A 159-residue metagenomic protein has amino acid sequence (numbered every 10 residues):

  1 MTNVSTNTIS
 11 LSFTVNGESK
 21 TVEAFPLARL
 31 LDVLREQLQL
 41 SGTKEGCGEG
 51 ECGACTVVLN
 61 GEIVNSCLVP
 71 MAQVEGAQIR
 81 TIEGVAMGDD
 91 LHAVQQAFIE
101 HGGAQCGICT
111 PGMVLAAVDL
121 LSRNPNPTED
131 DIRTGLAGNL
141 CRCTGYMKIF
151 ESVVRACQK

Functional and structural regions predicted by a protein language model:
M1-K159: Signature of N-terminal electron-transfer/Fe-S-associated modules in redox systems
